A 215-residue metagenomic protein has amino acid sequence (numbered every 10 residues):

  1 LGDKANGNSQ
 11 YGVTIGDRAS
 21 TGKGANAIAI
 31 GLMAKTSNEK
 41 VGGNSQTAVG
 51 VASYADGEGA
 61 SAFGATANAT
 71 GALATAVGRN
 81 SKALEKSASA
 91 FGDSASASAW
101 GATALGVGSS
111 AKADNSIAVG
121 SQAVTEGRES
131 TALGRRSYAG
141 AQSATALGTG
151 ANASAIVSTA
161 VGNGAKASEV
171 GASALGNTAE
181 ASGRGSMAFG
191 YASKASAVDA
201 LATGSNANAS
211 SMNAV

Functional and structural regions predicted by a protein language model:
L1-V215: Glycine- and small/polar-enriched repetitive beta-structure motifs of secreted/surface proteins
